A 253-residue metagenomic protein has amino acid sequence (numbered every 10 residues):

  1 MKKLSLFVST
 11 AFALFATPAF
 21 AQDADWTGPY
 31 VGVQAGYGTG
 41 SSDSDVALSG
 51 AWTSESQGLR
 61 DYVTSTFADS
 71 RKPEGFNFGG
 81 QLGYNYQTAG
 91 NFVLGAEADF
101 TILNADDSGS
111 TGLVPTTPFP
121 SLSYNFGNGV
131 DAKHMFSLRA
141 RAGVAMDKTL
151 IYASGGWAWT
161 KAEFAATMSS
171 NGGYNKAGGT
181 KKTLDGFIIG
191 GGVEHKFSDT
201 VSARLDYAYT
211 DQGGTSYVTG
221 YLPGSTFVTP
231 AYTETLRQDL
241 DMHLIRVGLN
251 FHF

Functional and structural regions predicted by a protein language model:
K2-F253: Gram-negative outer-membrane beta-barrel domains
